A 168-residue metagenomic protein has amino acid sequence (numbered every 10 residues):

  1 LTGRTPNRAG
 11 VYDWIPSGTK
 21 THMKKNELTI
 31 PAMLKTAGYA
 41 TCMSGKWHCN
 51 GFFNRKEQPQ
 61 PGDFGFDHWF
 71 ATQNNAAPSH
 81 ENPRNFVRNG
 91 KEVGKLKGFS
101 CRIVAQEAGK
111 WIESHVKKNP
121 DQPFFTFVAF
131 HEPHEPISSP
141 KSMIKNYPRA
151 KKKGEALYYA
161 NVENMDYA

Functional and structural regions predicted by a protein language model:
L1-A168: Formylglycine-dependent sulfatase
